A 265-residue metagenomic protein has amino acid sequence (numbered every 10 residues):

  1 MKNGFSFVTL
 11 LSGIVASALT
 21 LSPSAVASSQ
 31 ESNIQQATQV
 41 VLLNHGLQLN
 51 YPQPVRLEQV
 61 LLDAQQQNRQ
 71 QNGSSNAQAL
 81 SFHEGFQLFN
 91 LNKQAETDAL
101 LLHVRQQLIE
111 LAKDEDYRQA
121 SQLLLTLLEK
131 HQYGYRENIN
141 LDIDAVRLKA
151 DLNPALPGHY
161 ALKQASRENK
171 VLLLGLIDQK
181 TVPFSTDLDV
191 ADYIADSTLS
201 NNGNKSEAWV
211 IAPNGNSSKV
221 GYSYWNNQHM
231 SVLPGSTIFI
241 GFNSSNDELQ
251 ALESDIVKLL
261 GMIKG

Functional and structural regions predicted by a protein language model:
M1-S29: Gram-negative bacterial Sec-dependent N-terminal signal peptides
K2, A25-G265: Ser/Thr/Pro/Gly-biased, low-complexity, turn-/loop-rich segments that often occur immediately after N-terminal
